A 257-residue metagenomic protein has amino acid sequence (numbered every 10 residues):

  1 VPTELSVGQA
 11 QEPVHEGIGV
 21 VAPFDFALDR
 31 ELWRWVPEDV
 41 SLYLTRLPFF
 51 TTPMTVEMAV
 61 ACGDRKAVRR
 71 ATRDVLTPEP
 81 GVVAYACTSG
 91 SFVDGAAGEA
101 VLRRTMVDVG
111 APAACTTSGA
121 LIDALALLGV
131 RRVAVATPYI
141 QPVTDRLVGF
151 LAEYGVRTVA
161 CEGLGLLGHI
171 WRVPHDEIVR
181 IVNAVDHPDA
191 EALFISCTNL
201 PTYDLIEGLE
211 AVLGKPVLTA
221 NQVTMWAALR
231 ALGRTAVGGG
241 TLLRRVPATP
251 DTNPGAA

Functional and structural regions predicted by a protein language model:
P2-R70, A136-P174: N-terminal glycine-rich anion-binding loop in soluble enzyme alpha/beta folds
L5, E16-I18, V109, A113-L127 (+3 more regions): Hydrophobic structural segments
V21, G81-A86, A134-V135, A190-C197: Periplasmic-binding protein-like
D64-P78, E177-A190: Short, well-structured alpha-helical segments in soluble
T72-C115: Glycine/small-residue-rich loop that forms an oxyanion/phosphate-binding "nest" at active or ligand-binding sites
R103-M106, P112-G165, R244-A248: Conserved beta-alpha
V182-L209, M225: Hydrophobic alpha-helical
T219-A257: C-terminal functional extensions of proteins
